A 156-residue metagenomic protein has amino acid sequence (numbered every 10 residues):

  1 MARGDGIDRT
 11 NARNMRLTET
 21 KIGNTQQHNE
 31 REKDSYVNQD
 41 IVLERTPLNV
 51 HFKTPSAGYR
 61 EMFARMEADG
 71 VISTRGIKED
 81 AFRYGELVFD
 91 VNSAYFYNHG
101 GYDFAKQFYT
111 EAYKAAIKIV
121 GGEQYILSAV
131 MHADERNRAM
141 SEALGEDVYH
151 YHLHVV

Functional and structural regions predicted by a protein language model:
M1-V156: N-terminal nicking endonuclease/strand-transfer module with a His-rich metal-binding environment and a catalytic Tyr
